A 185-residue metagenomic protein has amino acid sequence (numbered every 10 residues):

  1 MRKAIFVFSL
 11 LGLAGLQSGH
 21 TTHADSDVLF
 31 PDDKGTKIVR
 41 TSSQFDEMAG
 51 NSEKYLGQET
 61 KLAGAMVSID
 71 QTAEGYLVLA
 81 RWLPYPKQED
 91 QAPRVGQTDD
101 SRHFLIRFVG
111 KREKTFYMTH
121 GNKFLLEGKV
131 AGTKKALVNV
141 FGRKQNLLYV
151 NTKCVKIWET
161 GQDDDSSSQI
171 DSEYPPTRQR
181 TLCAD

Functional and structural regions predicted by a protein language model:
M1-A4: Positively charged n-region of N-terminal signal peptides that target proteins for export
V7-G15: Bacterial N-terminal signal peptides
H20-D185: OB-fold and OB-like single-stranded nucleic-acid-recognition modules and their adjacent interaction interfaces
